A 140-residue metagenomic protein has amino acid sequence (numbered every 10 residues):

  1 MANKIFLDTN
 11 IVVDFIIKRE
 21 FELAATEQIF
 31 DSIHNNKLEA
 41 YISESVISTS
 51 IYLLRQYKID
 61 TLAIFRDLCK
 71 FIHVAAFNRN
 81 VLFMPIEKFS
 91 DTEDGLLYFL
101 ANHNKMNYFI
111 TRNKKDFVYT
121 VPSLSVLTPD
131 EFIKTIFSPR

Functional and structural regions predicted by a protein language model:
M1-A40, Q56-D60, L127, K134-R140: Short, well-structured N-terminal submotif of metal-dependent ribonuclease cores
A2, H103-R140: Acidic, PIN/NYN-like endoribonuclease modules and their adjacent C-terminal/linker elements
D8, D94, N113: Acidic active-site catalytic centers that drive phospho-/nucleotidyl reactions and related ester hydrolyses
I11, S50, L100, N107-T111: Short, hydrophobic/aromatic-rich beta-strand segments within well-structured domains
I11, V46, V81, L97 (+2 more regions): Alpha-helix capping/helix-boundary segments
D14-I16, T49, Y119: A short acidic, helix-capping loop that chelates divalent metal ions and anchors anionic groups
E27-K88, G95, F99, P122: PIN-domain endoribonuclease scaffold, especially VapC-family toxins
F89-D91, R140: Short, surface-exposed amphipathic charged segments that create phosphate/polyanion-binding patches used for binding
